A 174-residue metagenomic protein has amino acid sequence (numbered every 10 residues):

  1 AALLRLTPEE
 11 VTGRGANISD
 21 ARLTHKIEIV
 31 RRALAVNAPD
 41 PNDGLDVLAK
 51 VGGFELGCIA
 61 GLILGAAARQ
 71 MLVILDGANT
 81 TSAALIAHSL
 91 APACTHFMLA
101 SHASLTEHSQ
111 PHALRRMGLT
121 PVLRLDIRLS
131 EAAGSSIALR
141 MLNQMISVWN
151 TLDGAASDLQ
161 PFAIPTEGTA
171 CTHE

Functional and structural regions predicted by a protein language model:
A1-E174: N-terminal loops that bind phosphate or other acidic moieties and the adjacent beta-alpha structural core
